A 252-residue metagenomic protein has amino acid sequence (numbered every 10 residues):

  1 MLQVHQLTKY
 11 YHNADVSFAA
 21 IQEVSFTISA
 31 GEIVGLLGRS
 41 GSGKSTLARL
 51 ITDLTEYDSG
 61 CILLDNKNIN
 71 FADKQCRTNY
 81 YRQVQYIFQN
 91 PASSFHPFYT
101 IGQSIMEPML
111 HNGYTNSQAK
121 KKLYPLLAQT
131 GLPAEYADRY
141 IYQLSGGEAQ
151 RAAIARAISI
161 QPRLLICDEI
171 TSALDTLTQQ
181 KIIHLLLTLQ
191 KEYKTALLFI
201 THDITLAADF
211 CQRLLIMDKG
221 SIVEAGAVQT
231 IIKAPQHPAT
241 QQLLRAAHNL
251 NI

Functional and structural regions predicted by a protein language model:
L37-R39: The feature captures the beta-strand-to-loop junction immediately N-terminal to the Walker
T52: Helix-to-loop junction immediately C-terminal to a conserved catalytic motif
I69-Q85, H111, I231-P235: ABC ATPase NBD coupling module
S117-E135, L244-R245: Conserved ABC ATPase "signature" region
Y140-L144, E148: Conserved ABC ATPase signature
A207-D209: A short, surface-exposed alpha-helical micro-motif characterized by mixed small hydrophobic and charged/polar residues
